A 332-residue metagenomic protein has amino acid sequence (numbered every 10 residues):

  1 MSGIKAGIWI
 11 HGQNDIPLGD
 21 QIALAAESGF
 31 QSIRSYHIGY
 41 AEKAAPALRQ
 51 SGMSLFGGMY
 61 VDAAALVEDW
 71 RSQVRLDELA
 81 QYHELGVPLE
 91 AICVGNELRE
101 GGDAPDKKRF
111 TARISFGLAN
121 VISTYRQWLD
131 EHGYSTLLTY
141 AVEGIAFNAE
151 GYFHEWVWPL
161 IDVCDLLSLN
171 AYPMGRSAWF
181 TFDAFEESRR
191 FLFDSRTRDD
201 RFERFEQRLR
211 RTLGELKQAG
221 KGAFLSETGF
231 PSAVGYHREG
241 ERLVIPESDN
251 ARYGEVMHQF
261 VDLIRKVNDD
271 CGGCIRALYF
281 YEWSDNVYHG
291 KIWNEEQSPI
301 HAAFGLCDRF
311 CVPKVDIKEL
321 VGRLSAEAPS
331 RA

Functional and structural regions predicted by a protein language model:
M1-Y36: Boundary/entry segment of secreted carbohydrate-active catalytic domains
I22-E27, Y40-F56, D77-P88, V157-D162 (+2 more regions): Acidic (Asp/Glu)-rich catalytic clusters
L66-V94, R113-E131, G151-V163, H258 (+1 more regions): An active-site-proximal structural segment forming one wall of the substrate-binding cleft that immediately precedes
D77-I114, T139-G144, L225, R276-F280: Active-site groove signature of glycoside hydrolases
L118, I122-F153, A219-V234, G272-D285: Aromatic-lined carbohydrate-recognition surfaces of secreted/lumenal glycan-active proteins
E143-N170, P231-E241, S284-E296: Substrate-binding cleft/loops of secretory-pathway carbohydrate-active enzymes
D162, L166-E239: Glycoside hydrolase catalytic-domain groove-lining segments
G240-D249, K266-A332: Aromatic-rich peripheral "rim/lid" segments of glycoside hydrolase catalytic domains that contact and position glycan
